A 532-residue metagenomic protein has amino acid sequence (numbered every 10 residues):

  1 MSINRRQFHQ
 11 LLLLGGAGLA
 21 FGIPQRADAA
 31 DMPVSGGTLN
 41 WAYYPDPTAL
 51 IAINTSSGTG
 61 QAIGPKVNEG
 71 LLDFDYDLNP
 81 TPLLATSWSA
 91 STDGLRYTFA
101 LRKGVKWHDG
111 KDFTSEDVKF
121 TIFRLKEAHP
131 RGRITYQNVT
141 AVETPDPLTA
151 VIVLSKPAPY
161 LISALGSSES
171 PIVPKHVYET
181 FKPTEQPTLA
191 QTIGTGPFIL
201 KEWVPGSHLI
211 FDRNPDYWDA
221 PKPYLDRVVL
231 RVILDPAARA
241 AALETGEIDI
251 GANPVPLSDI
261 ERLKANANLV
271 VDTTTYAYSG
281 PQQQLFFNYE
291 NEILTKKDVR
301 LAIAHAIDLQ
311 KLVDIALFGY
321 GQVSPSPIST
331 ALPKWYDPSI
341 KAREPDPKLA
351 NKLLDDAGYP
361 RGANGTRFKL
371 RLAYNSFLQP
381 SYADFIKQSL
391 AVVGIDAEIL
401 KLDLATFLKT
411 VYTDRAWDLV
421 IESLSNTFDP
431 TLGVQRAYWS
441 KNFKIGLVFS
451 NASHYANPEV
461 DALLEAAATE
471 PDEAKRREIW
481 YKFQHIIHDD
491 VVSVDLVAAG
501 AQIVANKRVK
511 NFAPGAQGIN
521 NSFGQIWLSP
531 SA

Functional and structural regions predicted by a protein language model:
L14, I23-R26, P159, V204-H208 (+5 more regions): Detector for C-terminal structural segments
A42-T92, F123, I193-T195, A316: N-terminal lobe/hinge region of extracytoplasmic solute-binding protein
P45-Q61, L84-A85, K111, L161-S170 (+3 more regions): A structural "hinge/loop" feature
D75-N79, G166-P223, R227, Y336 (+2 more regions): Gly/Pro-rich hinge or "lid" segments in bacterial periplasmic/extracellular proteins
T86-R131, P145, V151, S155 (+2 more regions): Aromatic- and charge-enriched surface segment that lines or borders ligand/interaction sites
A100, I134-Y178, E202: Surface-exposed binding/hinge segments that line and control ligand-binding clefts or catalytic entry sites
F198, N288, V323-A357, S376-S381: Structural transition elements
P215-E261, K387-Q388, D396-E398: Ligand-site clamp/hinge motif
